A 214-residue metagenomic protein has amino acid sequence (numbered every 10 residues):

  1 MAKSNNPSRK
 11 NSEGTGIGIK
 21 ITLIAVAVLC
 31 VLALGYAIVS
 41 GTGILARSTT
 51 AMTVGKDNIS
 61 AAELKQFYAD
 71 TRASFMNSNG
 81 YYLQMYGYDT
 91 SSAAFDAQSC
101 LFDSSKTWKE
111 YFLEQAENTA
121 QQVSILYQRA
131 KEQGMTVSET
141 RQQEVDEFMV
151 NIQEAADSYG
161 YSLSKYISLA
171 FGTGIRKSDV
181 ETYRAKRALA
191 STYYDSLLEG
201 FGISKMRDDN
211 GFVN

Functional and structural regions predicted by a protein language model:
M1-W108: Short, low-structural-confidence N-terminal segments
S74-Q115, T119, K131-N214: Charged, solvent-exposed helices and adjacent loops that form client-binding or oligomerization surfaces
V123-A130: Extended, hydrophobic/aromatic-rich amphipathic alpha-helical segments that build helical scaffolds
